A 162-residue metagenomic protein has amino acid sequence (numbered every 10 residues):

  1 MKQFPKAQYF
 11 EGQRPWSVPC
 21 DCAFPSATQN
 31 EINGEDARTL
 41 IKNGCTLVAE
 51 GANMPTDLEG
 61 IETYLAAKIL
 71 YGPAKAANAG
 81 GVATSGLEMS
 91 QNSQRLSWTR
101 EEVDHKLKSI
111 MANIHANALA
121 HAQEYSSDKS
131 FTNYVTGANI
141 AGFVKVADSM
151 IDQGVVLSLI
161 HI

Functional and structural regions predicted by a protein language model:
M1-D36: A structured beta-alpha segment of the ubiquitous adenosine-cofactor-binding alpha/beta core
M1-K6, L87-L159: NAD(P)-dependent dehydrogenase/reductase Rossmann-like domain
V18, A27, I32-E35, N43 (+5 more regions): Conserved active-site and cofactor/substrate-binding residues in soluble primary-metabolism enzymes
A23, I160-I162: Conserved small/polar residues in nucleotide/adenosyl-binding loops
T28-N43, L47-R95: Rossmann-fold NAD(P)-binding glycine/threonine-rich loop
